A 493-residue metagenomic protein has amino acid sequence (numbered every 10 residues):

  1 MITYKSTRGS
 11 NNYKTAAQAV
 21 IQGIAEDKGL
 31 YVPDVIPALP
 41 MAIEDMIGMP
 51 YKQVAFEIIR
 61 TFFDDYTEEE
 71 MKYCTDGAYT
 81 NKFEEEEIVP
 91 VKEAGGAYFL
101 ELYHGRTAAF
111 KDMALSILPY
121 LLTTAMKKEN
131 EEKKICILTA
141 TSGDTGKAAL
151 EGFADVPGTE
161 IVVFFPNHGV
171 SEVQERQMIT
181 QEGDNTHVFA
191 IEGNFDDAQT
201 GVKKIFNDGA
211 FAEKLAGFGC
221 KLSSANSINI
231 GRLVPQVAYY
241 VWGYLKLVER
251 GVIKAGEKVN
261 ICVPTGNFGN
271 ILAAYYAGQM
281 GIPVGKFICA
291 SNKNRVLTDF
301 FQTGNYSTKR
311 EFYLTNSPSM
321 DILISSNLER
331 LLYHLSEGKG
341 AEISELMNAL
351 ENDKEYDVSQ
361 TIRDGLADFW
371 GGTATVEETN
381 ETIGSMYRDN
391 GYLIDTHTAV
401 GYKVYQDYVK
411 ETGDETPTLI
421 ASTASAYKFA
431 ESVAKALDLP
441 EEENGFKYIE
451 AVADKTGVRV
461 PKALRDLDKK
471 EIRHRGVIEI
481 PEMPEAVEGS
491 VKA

Functional and structural regions predicted by a protein language model:
M1-A493: PLP-dependent amino-acid enzyme catalytic core
